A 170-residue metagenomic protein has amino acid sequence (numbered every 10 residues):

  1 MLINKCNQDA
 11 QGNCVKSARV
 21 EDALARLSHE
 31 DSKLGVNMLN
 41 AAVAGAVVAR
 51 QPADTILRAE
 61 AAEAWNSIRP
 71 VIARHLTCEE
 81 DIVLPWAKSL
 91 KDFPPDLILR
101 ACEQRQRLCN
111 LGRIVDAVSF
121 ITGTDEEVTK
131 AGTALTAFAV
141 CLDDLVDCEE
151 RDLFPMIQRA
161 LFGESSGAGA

Functional and structural regions predicted by a protein language model:
M1-A170: Small-residue-biased structural context
